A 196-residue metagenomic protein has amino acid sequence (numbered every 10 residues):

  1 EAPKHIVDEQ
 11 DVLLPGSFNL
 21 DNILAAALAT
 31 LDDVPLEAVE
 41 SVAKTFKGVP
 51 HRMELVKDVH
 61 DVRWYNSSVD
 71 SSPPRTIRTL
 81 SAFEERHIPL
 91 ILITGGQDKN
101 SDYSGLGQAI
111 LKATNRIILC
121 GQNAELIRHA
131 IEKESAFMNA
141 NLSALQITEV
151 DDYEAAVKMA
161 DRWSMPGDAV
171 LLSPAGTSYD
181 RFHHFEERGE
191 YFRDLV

Functional and structural regions predicted by a protein language model:
E1-A2: Short polybasic amphipathic segments
I6-T114: Nucleotide phosphate-binding/pyrophosphate-handling subdomain across enzymes that bind or process nucleotide phosphates
S71, Q97-K99, N123, A169 (+1 more regions): Short glycine-rich anion-binding loops that position phosphate/pyrophosphate groups of nucleotides and phosphorylated
L90-L92, D168-L172: Generic beta-sheet signal
S104-D168: C-terminal helical cap/extension that packs against the catalytic core of soluble nucleotide-cofactor enzymes
R162, R193-V196: Phosphate-binding loop of NTP-binding sites
R181-F185: Short, solvent-exposed loop/turn segments at secondary-structure boundaries
